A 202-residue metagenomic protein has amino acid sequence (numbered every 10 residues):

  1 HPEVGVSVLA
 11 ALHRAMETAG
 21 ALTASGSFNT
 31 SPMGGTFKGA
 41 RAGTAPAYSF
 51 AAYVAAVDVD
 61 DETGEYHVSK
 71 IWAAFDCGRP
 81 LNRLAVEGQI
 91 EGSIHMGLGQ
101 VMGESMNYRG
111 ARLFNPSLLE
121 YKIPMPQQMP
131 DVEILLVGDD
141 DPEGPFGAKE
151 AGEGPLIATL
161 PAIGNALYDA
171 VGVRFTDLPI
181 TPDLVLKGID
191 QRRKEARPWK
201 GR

Functional and structural regions predicted by a protein language model:
H1-R202: Cofactor-binding beta-sheet edge motifs in enzyme active sites
